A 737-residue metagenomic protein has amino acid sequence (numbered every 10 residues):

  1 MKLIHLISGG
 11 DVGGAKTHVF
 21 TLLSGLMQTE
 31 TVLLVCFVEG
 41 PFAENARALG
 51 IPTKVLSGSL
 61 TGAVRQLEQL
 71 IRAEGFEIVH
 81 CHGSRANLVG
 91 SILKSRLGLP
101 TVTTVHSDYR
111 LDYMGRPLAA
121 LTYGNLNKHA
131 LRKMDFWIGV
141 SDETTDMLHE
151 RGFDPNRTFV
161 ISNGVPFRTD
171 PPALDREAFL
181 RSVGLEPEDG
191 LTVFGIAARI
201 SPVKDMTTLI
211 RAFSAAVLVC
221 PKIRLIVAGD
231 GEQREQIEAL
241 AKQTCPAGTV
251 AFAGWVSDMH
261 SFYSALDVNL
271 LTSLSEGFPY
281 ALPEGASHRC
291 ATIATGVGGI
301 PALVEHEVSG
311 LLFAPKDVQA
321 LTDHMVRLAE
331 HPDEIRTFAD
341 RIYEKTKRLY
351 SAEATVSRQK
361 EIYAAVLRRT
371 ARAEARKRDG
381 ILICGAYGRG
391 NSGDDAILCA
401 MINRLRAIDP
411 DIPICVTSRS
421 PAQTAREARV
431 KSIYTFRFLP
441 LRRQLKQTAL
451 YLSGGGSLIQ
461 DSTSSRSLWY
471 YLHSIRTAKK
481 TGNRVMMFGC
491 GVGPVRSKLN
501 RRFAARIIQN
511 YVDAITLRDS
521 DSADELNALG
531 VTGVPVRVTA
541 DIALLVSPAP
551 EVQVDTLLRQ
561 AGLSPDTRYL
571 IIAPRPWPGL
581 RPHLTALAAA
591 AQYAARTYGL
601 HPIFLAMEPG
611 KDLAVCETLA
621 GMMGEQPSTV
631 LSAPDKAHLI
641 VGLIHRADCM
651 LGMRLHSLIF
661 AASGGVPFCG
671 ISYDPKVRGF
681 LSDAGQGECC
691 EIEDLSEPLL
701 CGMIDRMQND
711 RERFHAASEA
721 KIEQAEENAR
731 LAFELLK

Functional and structural regions predicted by a protein language model:
H5-T61, T144-M147, E232, P413-A428: N-terminal strand-loop element at the rim of the active site of nucleotide-sugar-dependent glycosyltransferases
G13-S24, T192, I196-A215, E232-E238 (+3 more regions): A conserved mid-protein helix/loop that constitutes part of the nucleotide-sugar donor-binding site
V35, A291-A294, V304, G652 (+1 more regions): Short hydrophobic beta-strand element within catalytic cores of glycosyltransferases and related nucleotide-activated
C81-N87, V105, R654: Short His-centered aromatic/hydrophobic patch
E238-G254, E617-S632: Nucleotide-activated donor-binding/catalytic signature segment of Leloir-type glycosyltransferases, i.e., the conserved
W255, L274: Aromatic "clamp/platform" in nucleotide-sugar-dependent glycosyltransferases that forms part of the donor/acceptor
H306-E307, L311-V318, R327-P332, E688-L695 (+1 more regions): Conserved acidic donor-binding segment of nucleotide-sugar-dependent glycosyltransferases
R368-K737: Active-site anion-handling motifs in enzyme catalytic cores
